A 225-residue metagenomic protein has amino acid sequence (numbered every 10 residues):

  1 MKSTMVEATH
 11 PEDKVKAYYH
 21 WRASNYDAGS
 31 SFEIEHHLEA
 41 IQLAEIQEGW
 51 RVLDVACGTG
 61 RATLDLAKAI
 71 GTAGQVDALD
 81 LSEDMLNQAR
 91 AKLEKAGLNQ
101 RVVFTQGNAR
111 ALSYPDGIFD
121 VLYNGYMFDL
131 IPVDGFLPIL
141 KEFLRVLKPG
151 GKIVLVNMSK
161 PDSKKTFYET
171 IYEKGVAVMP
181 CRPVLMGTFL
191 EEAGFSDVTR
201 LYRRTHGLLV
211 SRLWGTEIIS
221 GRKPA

Functional and structural regions predicted by a protein language model:
K2-E48, R61, D65: Conserved class I S-adenosyl-L-methionine
L53-A111: Class I SAM-dependent methyltransferase SAM/SAH-binding core
R110-L122: A short acidic, Gly/Pro-enriched loop at the edge of an enzyme's catalytic core that lines a small-molecule cofactor
V121-D134: A short SAM/SAH-binding and catalytic strip from SAM-dependent methyltransferases
L137-P149: A short glycine-rich, Lys/Arg-flanked "PGG" loop and its adjoining helix->strand segment in the class I
G150-N157: Conserved beta-strand signature within the Rossmann-like core of class I S-adenosyl-L-methionine
M179-G194: Short alpha-helix
H206-A225: Core SAM-dependent methyltransferase catalytic element
